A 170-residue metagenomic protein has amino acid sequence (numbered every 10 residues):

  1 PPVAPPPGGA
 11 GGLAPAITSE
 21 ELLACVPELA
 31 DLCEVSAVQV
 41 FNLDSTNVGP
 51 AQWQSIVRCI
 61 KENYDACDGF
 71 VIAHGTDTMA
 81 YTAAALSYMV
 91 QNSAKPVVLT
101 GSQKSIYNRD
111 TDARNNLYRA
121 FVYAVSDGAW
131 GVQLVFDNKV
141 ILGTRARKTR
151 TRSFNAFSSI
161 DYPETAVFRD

Functional and structural regions predicted by a protein language model:
P1-D170: Active-site histidine-anchored catalytic micro-motif
